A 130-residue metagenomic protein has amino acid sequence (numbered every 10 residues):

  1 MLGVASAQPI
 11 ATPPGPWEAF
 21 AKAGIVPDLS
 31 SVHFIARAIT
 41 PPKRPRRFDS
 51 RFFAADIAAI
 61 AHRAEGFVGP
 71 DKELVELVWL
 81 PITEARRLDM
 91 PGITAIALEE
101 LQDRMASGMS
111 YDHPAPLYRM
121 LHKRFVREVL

Functional and structural regions predicted by a protein language model:
M1-P16: Conserved Nudix-box catalytic region and its N-terminal flanking loop in Nudix hydrolases and closely related
P13-L130: Nudix hydrolase/Nudix homology domain
